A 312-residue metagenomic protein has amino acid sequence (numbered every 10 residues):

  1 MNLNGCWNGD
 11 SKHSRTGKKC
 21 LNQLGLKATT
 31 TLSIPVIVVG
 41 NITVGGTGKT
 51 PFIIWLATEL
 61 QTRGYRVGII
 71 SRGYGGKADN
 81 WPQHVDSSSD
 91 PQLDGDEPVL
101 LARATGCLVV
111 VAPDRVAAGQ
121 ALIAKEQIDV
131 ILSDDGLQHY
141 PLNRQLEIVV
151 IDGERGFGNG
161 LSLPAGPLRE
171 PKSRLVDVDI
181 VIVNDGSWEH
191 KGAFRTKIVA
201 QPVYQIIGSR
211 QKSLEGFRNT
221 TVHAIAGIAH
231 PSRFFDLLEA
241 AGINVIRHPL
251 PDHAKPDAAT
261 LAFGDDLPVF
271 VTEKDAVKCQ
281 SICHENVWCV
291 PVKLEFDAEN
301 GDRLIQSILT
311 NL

Functional and structural regions predicted by a protein language model:
M1-P35: A transmembrane-helix-recognition feature enriched in membrane-embedded lipid enzymes and envelope glyco-/phospholipid
Q23-S87: Walker A (P-loop) phosphate-binding motif
I34, Q83-S87, C107, Q145-I148 (+4 more regions): Active-site regions of enzymes building and remodeling cell-envelope glycoconjugates
G68-I70, V149, T221-I225: Conserved beta-strand elements of the Class I
G73-K191: Phosphate/Mg2+-binding loops and adjacent switch elements in nucleotide/diphosphate-handling enzyme cores
R144-G158, G166-E170, R195-P202, K278-A298: A short, gly/pro- and small-residue-rich
G156-F270: C-terminal accessory "lid"/substrate-recognition subdomains
P251-K255, N286-L312: Short, flexible loop segments at boundaries between secondary-structure elements
